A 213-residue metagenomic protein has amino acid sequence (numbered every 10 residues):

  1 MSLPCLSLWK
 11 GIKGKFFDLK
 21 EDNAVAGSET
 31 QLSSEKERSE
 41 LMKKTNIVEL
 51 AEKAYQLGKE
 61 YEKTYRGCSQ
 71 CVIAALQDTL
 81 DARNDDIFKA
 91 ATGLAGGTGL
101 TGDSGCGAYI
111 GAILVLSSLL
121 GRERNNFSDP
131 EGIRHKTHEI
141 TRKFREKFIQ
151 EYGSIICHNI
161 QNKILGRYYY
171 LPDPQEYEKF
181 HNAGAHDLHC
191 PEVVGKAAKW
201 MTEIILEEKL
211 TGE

Functional and structural regions predicted by a protein language model:
M1-K36: N-terminal amphipathic/basic-hydrophobic helices that include classical n-h-c signal peptides and signal-anchor
P4, L8, I12, L50 (+8 more regions): General structural feature for long, well-ordered alpha-helical segments within catalytic domains of soluble enzymes
W9, F16, S34-T64: Polybasic, low-complexity association/targeting segments
V25-S28, S34-L41, Y65-D85, Q161-Y168: An acidic intrinsically disordered interaction segment
A51-T64, I73-T79, E178-N182: Active-site flanking loop/helix segments enriched in acidic
E62, R66-G121: Small-residue-enriched, tightly packed secondary-structure blocks
A74-D78, I113-L116, S128-E213: Amphipathic alpha-helical interface segments
R124-N125: Active-site-proximal mixed secondary-structure blocks
